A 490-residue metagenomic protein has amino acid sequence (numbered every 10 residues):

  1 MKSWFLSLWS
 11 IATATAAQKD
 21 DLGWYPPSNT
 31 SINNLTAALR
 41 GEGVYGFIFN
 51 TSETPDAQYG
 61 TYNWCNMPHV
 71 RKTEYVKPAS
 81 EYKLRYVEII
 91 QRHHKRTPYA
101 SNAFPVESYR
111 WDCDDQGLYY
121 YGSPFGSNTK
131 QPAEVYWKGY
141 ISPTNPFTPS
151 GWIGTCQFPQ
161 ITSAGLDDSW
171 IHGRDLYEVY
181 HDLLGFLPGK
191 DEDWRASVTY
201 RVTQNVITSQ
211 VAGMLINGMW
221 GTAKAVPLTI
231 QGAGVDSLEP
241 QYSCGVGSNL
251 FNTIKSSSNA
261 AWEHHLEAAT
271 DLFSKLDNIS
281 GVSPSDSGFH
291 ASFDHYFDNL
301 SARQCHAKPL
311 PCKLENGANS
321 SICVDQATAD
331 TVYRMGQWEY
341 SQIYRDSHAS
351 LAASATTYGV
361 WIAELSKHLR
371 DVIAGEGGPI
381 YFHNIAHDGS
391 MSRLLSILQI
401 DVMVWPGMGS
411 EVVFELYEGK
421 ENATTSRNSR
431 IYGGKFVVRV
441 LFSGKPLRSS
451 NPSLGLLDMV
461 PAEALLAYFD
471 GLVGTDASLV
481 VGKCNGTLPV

Functional and structural regions predicted by a protein language model:
M1-K19: Fungal secretory targeting signals
A17-T199, T203-F382, D388-V490: Signature for phosphate-centric chemistry
